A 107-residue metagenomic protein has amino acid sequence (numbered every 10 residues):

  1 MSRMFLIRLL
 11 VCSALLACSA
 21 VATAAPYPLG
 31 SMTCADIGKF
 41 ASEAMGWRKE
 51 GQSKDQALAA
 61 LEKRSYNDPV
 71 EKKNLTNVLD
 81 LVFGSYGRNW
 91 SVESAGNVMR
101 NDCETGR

Functional and structural regions predicted by a protein language model:
M1-L10: Bacterial N-terminal signal peptides that target proteins for export
A17-A22: N-terminal signal peptide c-region/cleavage motif recognized by signal peptidases
T23-M32: Cleaved targeting-peptide boundary
Y27, W47, S85, N89: Short, charged/polar micro-motifs that form catalytic or ligand-binding hotspots
T33-A59: N-terminal targeting signals for Sec/Tat export/insertion, comprising classic cleavable signal peptides
Q52-R107: Compact alpha-helical subdomains of small soluble proteins
